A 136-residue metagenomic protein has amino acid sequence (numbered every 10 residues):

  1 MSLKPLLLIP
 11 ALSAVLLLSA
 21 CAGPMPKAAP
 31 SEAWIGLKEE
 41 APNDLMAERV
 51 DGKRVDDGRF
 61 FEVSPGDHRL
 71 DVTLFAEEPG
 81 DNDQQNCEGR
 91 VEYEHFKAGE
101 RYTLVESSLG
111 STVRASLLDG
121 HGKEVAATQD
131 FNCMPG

Functional and structural regions predicted by a protein language model:
M1-P24: Sec-dependent bacterial lipoprotein signal peptides
C21-G136: Short loop/turn and low-complexity linker motifs enriched in small/turn-promoting residues
